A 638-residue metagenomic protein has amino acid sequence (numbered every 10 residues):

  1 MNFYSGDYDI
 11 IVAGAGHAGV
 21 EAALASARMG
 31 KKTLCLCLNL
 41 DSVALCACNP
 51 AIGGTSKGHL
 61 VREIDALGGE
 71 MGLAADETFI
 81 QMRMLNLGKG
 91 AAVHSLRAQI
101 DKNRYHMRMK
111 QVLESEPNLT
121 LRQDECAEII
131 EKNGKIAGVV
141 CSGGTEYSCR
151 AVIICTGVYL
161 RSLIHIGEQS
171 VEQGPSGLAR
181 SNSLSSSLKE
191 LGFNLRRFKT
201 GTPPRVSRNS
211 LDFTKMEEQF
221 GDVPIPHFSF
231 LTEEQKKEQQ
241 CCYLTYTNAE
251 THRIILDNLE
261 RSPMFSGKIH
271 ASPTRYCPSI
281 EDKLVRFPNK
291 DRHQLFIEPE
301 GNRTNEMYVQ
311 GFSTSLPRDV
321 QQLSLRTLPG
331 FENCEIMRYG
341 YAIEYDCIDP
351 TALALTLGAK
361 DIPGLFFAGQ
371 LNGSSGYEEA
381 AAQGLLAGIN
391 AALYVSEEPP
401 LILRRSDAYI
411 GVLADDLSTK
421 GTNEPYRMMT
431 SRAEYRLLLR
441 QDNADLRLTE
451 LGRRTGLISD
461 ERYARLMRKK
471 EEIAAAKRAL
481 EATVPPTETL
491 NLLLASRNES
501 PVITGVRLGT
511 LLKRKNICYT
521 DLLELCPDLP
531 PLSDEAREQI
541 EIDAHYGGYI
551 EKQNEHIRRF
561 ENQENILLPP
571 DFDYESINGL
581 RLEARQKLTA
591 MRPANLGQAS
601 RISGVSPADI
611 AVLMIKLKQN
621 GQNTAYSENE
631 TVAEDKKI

Functional and structural regions predicted by a protein language model:
Y4-A18: Beta1/beta-strand and adjacent pyrophosphate-binding region of the FAD-binding site in flavoprotein oxidoreductases
D7, L24-E128, G143, C155-E172 (+4 more regions): Conserved N-terminal/central alpha/beta ligand/cofactor-binding core
A13, E146-G157: Short hydrophobic core segments
N39-D41, S185-Q322, G330, I410 (+1 more regions): An anion/pyrophosphate-binding glycine-rich loop and adjacent beta-alpha core in soluble alpha-beta enzymes
I130-E146: Conserved beta-strand-loop-beta-strand element in the redox core of flavoprotein oxidoreductases
Y308-S374, I402-D415, S533-K587, R592: A glycine-rich dinucleotide-binding beta-alpha-beta segment and adjacent secondary-structure elements that constitute
A380-L401: Internal hydrophobic alpha-helix adjacent to the cofactor/substrate pocket in enzyme cavities
R432, T449-A611, I615-T631, K636-I638: Extended, charge-enriched "interface" segments that sit outside catalytic cores
